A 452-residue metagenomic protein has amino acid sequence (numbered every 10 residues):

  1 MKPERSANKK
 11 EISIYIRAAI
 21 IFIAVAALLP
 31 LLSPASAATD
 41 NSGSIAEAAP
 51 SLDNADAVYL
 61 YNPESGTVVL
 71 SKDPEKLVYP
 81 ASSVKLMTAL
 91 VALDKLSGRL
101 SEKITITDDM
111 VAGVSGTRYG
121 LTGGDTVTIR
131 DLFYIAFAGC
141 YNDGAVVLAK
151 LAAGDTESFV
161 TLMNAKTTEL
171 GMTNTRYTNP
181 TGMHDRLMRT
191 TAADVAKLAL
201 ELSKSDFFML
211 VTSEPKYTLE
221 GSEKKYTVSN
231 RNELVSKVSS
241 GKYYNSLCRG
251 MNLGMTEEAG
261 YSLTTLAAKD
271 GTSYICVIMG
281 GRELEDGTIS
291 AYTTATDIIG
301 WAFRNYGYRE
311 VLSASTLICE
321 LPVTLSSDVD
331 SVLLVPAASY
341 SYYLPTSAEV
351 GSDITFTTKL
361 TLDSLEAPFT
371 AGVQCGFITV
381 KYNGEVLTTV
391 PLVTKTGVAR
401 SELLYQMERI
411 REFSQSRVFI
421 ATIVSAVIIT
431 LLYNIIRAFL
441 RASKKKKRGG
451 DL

Functional and structural regions predicted by a protein language model:
M1-I12: N-terminal secretory signal peptides that target proteins for export/translocation
K10, V127, F413-S414: Membrane-helix interfacial "entry" motifs
S13-R17, R130, I420-A421: Alpha-helical transmembrane segments of integral membrane proteins
A19-P30: Bacterial N-terminal signal peptides
S33, L93, I436-L440: Membrane-water interface at transmembrane helix exits
A35-A193, K197-D206, V211: Active-site-adjacent loops and short helices of periplasmic peptidoglycan-processing enzymes
M172-T173, R186-R189, A193-D194, A199-L452: Domain-terminus/edge residues, biased toward the C-terminal soluble/receptor-binding domains of extracytoplasmic
